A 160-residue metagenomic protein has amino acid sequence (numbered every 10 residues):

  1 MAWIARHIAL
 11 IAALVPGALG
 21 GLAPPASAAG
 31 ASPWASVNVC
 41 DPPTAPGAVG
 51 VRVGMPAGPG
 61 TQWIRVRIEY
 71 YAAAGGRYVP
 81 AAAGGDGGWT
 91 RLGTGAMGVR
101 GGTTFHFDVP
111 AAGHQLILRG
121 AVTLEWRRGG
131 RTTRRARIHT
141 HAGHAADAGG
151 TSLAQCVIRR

Functional and structural regions predicted by a protein language model:
W3-P33: C-terminal region of N-terminal signal peptides and the immediate post-cleavage residues of exported proteins
S32-P42: Non-catalytic, glycine-rich low-complexity segments
D41-G54, T61: Contiguous beta-strand segments within globular domains
Q62-G84, I117-E125: Short beta-strand segments and strand-loop junctions that repeat across beta-rich extracellular domains
V79-G98: Solvent-exposed serine/threonine-rich low-complexity stretches and specific carbohydrate-binding patches
G98-H114: Signal that preferentially marks extracellular ectodomain short beta-strand elements of beta-sandwich modules
A111-L116, V122-T133: Extended, solvent-exposed regions of the mature portions of secreted/cell-surface glycoproteins
R128-R160: Short beta-strand elements
